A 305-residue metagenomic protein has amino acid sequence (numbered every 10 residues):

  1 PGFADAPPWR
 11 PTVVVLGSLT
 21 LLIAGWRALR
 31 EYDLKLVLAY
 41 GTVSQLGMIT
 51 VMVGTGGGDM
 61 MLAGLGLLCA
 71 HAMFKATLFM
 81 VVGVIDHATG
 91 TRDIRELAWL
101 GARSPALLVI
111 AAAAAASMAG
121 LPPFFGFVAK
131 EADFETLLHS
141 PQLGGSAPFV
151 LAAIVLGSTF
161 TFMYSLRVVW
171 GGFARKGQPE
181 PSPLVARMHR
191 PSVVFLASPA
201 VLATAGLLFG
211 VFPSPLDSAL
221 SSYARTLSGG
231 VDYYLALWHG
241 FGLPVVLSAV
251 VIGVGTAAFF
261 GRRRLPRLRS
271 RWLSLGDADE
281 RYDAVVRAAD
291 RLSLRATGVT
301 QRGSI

Functional and structural regions predicted by a protein language model:
P1-R187: Hydrophobic transmembrane alpha-helices and their helix-loop junctions in integral membrane proteins
G17, A111-A114, V194-F209, R225-T226 (+1 more regions): Hydrophobic membrane-spanning alpha-helices of multi-pass integral membrane proteins
I23-W26, V168, G253-R264: Alpha-helical transmembrane segments
G41, A112, V155, V201-A205 (+1 more regions): Hydrophobic alpha-helical membrane segments, chiefly transmembrane helices and signal peptide h-regions, characterized
M48, F74, M118, P122 (+4 more regions): Alpha-helical transmembrane segments of multipass membrane proteins
A102-A111, H189-T204, G303-I305: Alpha-helical transmembrane segments and their helix-start/interface "positive-inside/aromatic belt" motifs in integral
A116-A132, A203-A224, Q301-S304: Alpha-helical transmembrane segments and their membrane-interface junctions in multi-pass membrane proteins
P215-V250, A257-I305: Aromatic-capped, Gly/Pro-kinked transmembrane alpha-helices
